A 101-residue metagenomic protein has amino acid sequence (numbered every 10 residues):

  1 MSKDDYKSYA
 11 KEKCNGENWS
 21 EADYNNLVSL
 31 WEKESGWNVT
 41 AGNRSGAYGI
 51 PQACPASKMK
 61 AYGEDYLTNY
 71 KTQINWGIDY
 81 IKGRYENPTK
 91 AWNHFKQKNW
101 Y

Functional and structural regions predicted by a protein language model:
S2-Y101: Peptidoglycan cell-wall recognition and remodeling modules
